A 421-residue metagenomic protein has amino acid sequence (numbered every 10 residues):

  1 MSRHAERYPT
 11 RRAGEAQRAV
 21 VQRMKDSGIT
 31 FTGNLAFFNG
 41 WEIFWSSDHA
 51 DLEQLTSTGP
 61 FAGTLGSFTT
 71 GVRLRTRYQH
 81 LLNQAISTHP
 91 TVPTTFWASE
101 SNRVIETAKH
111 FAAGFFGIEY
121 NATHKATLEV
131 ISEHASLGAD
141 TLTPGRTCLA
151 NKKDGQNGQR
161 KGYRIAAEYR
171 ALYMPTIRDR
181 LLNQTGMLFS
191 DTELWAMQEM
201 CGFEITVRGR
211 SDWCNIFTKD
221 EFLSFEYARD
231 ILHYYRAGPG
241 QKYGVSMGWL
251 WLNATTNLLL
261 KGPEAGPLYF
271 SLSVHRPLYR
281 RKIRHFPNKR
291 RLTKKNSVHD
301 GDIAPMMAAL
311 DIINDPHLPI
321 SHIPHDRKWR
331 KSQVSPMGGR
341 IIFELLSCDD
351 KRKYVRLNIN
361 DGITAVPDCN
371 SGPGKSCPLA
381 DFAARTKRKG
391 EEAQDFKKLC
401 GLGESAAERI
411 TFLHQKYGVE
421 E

Functional and structural regions predicted by a protein language model:
M1-T95, S99-K294, V298-E421: Signature for phosphate-centric chemistry
